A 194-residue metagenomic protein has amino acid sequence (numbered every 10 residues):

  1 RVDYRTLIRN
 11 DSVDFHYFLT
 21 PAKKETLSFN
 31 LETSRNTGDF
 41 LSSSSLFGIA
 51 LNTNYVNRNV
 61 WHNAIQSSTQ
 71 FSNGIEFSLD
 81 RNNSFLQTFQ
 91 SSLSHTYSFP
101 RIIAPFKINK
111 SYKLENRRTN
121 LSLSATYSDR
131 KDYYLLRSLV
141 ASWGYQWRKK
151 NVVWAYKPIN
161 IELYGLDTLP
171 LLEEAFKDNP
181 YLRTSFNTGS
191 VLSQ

Functional and structural regions predicted by a protein language model:
R1, T26, Q70-G74, R81-Q194: Transmembrane beta-strand segments of outer-membrane beta-barrel domains in Gram-negative and organellar OMPs
R1-R35, F71-S72, F77: Periplasmic polypeptide-binding modules associated with outer-membrane biogenesis and secretion
L7-N10, W61-H62, D132-Y133: Short glycine/serine/proline-enriched coil/turn segments at secondary-structure junctions
V13-F15, L51, L121: Hydrophobic residues positioned within well-ordered beta-strands of beta-sheet architectures
F18-K23, R35-T37, S45, N54-I65 (+3 more regions): Outer-membrane beta-barrel pore proteins
A22-D39, G48, S67-F71, R118-A125: Transmembrane beta-strand segments of Gram-negative outer membrane beta-barrel proteins
E32-N36, N54, S142-Q146: A short, surface-exposed beta-strand/turn
L46-L51, L93: Amphipathic hydrophobic-ligand
